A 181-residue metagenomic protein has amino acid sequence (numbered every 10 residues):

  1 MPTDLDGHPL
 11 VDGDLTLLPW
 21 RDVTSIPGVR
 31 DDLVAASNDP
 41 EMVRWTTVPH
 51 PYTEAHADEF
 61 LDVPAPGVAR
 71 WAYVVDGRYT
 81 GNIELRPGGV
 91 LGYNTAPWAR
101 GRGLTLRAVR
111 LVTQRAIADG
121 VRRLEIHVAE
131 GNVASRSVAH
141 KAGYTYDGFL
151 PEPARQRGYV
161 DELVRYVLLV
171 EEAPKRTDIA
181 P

Functional and structural regions predicted by a protein language model:
M1-P40, G67-P181: Acyl-donor (CoA/ACP) binding surface of acyl/acetyltransferases
P27-V34, E54, D58, D62: An amphipathic alpha-helix signature
E41-L61: Conserved GNAT-fold acetyl-CoA-binding loop/helix
